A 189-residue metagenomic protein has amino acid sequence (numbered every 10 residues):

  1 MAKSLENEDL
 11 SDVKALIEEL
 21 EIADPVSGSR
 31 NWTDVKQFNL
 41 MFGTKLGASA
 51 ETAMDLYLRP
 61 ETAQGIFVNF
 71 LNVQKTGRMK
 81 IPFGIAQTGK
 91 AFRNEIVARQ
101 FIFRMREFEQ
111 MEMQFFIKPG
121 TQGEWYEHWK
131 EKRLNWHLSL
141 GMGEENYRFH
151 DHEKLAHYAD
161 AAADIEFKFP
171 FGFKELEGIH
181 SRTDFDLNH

Functional and structural regions predicted by a protein language model:
M1-H189: TRNA-recognition modules of translation machinery and tRNA-sensing kinases, especially anticodon-binding
